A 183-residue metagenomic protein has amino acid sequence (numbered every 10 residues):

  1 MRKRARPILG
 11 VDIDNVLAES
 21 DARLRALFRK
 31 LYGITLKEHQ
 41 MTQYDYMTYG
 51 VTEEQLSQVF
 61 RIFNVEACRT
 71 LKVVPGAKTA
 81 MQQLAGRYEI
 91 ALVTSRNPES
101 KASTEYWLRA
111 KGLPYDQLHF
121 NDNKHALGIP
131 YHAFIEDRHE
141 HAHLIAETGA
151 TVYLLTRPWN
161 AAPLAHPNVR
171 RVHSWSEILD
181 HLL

Functional and structural regions predicted by a protein language model:
R2-L56: Active-site neighborhood of HAD-like aspartate-dependent phosphohydrolases
I62-L92, N97-S103: Short, acidic loop-to-helix structural element flanking the phosphoryl-transfer center in phosphate-processing enzymes
S95-T148: Substrate-recognition "cap/lid" segment bordering the active-site pocket of phosphatases
L118-F120, N168-E177: Short acidic-hydrophobic, aromatic-tinged amphipathic segments that line or gate anion-handling sites
H125-G128, E177-L183: Short amphipathic alpha-helix with an adjacent loop that forms part of the alpha/beta core around
I135-H173: Acidic, Mg2+-coordinating phosphoryl-transfer loop and its flanking beta/alpha structural elements, shared across
